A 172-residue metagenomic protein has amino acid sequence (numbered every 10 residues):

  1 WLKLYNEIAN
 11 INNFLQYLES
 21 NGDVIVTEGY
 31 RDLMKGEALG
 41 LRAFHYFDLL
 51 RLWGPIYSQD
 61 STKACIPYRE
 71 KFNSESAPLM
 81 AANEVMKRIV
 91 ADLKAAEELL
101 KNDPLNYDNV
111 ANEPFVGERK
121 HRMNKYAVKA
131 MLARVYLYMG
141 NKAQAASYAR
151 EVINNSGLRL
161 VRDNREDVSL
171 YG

Functional and structural regions predicted by a protein language model:
W1-W53, M80-A81, L100: Conserved, well-structured interaction surfaces
I8-I11, L15, M86, L93 (+3 more regions): Inward-facing hydrophobic residues that define packing positions of alpha-helical scaffold repeats
E19-R31, E98-Y126: Acidic interhelical loop/turn segments
G29, L52-K87: Short coil/linker segments at helix-helix boundaries
L33, G40, K63, M80 (+3 more regions): Residue signature of alpha-solenoid helical repeat architecture, marking inter-repeat boundaries and helix-start
L50-Y57, P104, Y138-K142: Short coil/turn linking the two alpha-helices of tandem helical-hairpin repeats
R122, G140-G172: Hydrophobic-face positions in mid-chain alpha helices that act as interaction patches
